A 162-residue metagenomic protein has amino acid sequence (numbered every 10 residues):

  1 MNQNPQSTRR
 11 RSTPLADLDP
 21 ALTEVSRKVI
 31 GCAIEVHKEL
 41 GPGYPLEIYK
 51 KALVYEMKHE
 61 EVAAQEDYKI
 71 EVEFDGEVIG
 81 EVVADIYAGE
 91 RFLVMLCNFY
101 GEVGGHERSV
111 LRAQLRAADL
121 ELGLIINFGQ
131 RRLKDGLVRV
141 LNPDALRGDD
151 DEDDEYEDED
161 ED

Functional and structural regions predicted by a protein language model:
N2-A63, K134, R139-D162: Solvent-exposed, charged helical/coil patches that constitute nucleic-acid or partner-interaction surfaces
G41, A64, A84-G101, Q114: Conserved catalytic cores of phosphodiester-cleaving nucleases, focusing on short active-site segments
E60-E73: A short acidic/basic microdomain associated with nuclease active sites
E73, I79-A84, A88: Basic/aromatic recognition patch in beta-strand/loop cores that engages polyanionic ligands
E73-F74, R131: Short secondary-structure capping/turn micro-motifs that flank functional sites
V78-I79, H106: Short secondary-structure boundary/capping elements
L93, C97-R147: Nucleic-acid nuclease catalytic cores
